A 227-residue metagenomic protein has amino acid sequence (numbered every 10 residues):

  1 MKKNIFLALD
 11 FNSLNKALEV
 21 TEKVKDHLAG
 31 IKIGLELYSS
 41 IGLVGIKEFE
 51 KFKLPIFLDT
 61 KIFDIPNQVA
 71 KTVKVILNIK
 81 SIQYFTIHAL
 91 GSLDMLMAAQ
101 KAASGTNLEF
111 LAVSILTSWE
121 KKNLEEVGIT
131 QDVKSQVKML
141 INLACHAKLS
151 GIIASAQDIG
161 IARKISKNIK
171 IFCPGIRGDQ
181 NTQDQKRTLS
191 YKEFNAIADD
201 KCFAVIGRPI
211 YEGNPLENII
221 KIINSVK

Functional and structural regions predicted by a protein language model:
K2, Q68-G151, S155-G160, I165-F172 (+1 more regions): Conserved anion-binding
L7, I31, K61, F85 (+5 more regions): Conserved, mostly hydrophobic/aromatic
L9-H27, K32-E50, P66-V69, R163: Conserved alpha/beta-domain cores
F11, L35-E36, I62-D64, A89-G91 (+3 more regions): Short, acidic/turn-prone active-site loops that include or flank metal/cofactor- and phosphate-binding residues
L18-T21, I46-K47, V73, L93-Q100 (+4 more regions): Generic structural signal for well-ordered alpha-helices, preferentially at hydrophobic/aromatic core positions
T21-D26, V44-K53, K74-I79, Q100-T106 (+2 more regions): Acidic (Asp/Glu)-rich catalytic clusters
I56-F57, F110, I171, A204: Hydrophobic beta-strand scaffold residues
I82-S92, R177-Q183, S190-I219: Glycine-rich phosphate-binding active-site loops on the catalytic face of alpha/beta enzymes
